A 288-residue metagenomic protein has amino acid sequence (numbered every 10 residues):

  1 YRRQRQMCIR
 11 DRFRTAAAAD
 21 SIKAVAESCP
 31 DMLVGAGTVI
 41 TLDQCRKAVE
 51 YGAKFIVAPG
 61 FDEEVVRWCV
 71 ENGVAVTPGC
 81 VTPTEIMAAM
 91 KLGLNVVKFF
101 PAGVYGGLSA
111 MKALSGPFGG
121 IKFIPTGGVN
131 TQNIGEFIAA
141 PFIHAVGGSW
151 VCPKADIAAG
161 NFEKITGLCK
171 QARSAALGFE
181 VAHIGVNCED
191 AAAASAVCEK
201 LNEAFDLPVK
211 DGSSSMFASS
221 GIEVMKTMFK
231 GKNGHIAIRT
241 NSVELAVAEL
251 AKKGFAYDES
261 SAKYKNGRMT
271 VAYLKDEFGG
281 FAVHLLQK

Functional and structural regions predicted by a protein language model:
Q4-I9: Short, small-residue-biased leader/transition segments that mark boundaries at the very start of proteins
R10-T15, M32-I40, A53-F61, A75-I86 (+2 more regions): Catalytic beta/alpha-barrel core
T15, P59-V65, K98-L108, F142-I165: Glycine-rich phosphate-binding active-site loops on the catalytic face of alpha/beta enzymes
S28-M32, V49-I56, E71-T77, K91-V96 (+2 more regions): Glycine-enriched alpha-helix->loop->beta-strand junction motifs that scaffold or abut catalytic
T41-Y51, T84-L92, S109, V129-A145: Catalytic cores of alpha/beta
C69-V74, A155-L177: C-terminal helical cap(s) of enzyme catalytic domains, especially alpha/beta-barrels
R173-C198, G231-I238: N-terminal beta-strand motif that seeds the catalytic metal site of vicinal oxygen chelate
F179, G221-K226, A251-K288: Vicinal oxygen chelate
